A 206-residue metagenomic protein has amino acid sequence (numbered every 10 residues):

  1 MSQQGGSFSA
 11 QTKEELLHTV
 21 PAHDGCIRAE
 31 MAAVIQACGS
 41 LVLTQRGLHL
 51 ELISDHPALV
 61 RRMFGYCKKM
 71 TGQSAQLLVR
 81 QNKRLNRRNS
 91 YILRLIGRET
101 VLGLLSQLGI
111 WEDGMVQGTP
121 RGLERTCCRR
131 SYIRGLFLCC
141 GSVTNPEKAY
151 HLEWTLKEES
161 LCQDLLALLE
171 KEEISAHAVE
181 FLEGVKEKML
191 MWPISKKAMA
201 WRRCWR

Functional and structural regions predicted by a protein language model:
M1-E51, D55-L59, L77-N89, R98 (+3 more regions): Sequence-level preference for short, compositionally simple segments enriched in small aliphatic or small polar residues
S54, V60-R61, G65-R206: DNA-contacting interfaces and partner/effector-binding or oligomerization modules in DNA-centric proteins
